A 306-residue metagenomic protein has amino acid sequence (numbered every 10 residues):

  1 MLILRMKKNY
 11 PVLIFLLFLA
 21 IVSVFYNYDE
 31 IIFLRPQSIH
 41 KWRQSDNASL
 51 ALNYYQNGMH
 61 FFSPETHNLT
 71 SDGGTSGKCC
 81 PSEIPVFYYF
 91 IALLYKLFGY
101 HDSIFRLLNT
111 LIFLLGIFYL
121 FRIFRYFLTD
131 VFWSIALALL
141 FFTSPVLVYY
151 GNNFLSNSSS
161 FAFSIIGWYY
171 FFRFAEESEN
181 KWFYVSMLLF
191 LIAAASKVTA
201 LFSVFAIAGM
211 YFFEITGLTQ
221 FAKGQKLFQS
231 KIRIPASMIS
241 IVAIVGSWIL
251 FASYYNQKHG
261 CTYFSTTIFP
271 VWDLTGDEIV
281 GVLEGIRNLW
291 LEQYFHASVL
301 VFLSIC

Functional and structural regions predicted by a protein language model:
Y10-Q44, S49-L52, G58-M59, I239-Y255: Transmembrane signal-anchor helices characteristic of membrane glycosylation enzymes that use polyprenol
Y26-L50, G58-T70, K78-F90, Y100-S103 (+1 more regions): Extracytoplasmic catalytic/substrate-binding loops of multi-pass membrane glycan-assembly enzymes
D46-Y54, I192, V204-F221, Q225-C306: Transmembrane-lumen/periplasm boundary regions of multi-pass, lipid-linked membrane glycan transferases
T75, A138, F183-V198, V204-G209: Membrane-interface alpha helices of multi-pass inner-membrane proteins
Y100-S103, L120-T143, F161-A162, K181: Transmembrane-helix signature of polytopic, membrane-embedded enzymes that assemble or transfer cell-envelope glycans
I104-L128, I165-Y170, C306: Transmembrane-helix motifs of polytopic, lipid-linked glycan transferases
R125-F132, G167-F183, A193: Membrane-interface transmembrane helices that cradle and orient dolichyl/undecaprenyl
Y149-S160: Short acidic/glycine- and proline-prone juxtamembrane loop motifs at membrane-interface regions of multi-pass membrane
